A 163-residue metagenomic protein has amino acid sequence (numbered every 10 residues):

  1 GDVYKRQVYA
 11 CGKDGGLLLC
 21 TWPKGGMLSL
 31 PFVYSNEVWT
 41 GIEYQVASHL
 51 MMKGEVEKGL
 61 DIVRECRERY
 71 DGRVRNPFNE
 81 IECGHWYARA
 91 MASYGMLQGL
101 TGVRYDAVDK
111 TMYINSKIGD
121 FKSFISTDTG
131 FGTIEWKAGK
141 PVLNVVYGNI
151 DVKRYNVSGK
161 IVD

Functional and structural regions predicted by a protein language model:
D2-V108, I118, D151: Active-site core of glycosidic bond-cleaving carbohydrate-active enzymes
K53-K58, I118-D163: Beta-rich accessory regions
S93, T111, K140: A residue-level signal for beta-strand positions that form part of recognition/binding surfaces within mature
Y113-N115: Domain-scale activation on soluble regions of proteins
